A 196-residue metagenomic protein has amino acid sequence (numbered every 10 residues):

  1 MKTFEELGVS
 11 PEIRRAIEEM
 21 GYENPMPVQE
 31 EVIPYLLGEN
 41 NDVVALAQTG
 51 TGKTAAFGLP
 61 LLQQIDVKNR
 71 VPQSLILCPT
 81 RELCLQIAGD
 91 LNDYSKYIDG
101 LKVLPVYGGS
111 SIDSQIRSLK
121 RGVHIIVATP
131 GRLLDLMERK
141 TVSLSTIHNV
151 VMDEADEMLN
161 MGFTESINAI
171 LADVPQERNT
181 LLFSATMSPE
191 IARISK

Functional and structural regions predicted by a protein language model:
M1, K120-R121, L182-F183: Helicase motor core with emphasis on the C-terminal RecA-like subdomain
M1-L46: Conserved pre-motif I regulatory segment
E6, P25, I76, I126 (+3 more regions): Conserved SAM-binding loop
P11-E19, R70-E138, T146-N149, P189-K196: Conserved nucleic-acid-binding Ia/Ib motif block in the N-terminal RecA-like helicase ATPase lobe
I33-V43, T54-N69, L85-S95, L134 (+2 more regions): Walker A/P-loop NTP-binding motif
V44-L46, L75, L181: Short hydrophobic/aromatic beta-strand immediately N-terminal to the Walker A/P-loop
A47-T51: The conserved Walker
S143-K196: Post-DEXD/H (motif II) to motif III coupling segment of the RecA-like Helicase ATP-binding lobe
